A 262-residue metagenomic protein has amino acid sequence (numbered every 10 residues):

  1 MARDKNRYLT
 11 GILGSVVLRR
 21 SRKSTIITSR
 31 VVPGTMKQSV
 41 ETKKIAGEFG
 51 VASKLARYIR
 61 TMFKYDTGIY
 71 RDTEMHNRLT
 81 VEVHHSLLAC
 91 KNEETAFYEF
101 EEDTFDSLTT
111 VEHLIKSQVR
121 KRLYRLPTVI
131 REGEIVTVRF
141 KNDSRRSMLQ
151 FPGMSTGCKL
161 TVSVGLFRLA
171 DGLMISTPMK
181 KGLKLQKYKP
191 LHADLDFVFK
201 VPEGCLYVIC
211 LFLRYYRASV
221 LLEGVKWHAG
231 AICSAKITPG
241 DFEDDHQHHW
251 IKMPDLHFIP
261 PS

Functional and structural regions predicted by a protein language model:
M1-S117, P261: Long, polar/Ser/Thr-enriched low-complexity segments that form simple helices or flexible linkers at protein ends
H85-F258: Charged linear interaction tracts used for macromolecular binding and regulation
